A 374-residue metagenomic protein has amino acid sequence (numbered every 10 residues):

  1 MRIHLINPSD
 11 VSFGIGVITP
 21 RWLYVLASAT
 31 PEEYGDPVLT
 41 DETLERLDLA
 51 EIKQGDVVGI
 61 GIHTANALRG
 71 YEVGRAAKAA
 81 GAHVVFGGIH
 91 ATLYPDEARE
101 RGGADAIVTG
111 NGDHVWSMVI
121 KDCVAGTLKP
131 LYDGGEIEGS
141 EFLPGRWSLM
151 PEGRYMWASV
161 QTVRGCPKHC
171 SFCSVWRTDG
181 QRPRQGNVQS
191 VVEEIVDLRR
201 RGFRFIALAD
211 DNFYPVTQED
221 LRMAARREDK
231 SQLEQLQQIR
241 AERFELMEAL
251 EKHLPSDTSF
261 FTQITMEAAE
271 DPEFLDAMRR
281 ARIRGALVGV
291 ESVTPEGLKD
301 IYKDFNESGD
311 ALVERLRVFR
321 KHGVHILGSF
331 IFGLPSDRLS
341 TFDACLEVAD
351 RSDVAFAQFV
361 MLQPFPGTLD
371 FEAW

Functional and structural regions predicted by a protein language model:
M1-F203: Acidic, low-complexity intrinsically disordered segments
L5, I60, F86, L208-D210 (+2 more regions): Conserved beta-strand positions
S9-V11, T64, N212, M266 (+1 more regions): Residue-level signal for short, function-critical loop segments
R69-A76, E97-A98, E273-A277, D300 (+1 more regions): A short acidic, amphipathic alpha-helical/loop segment
E97-M118, A277-A286, A344-F359: Structural recognition of alpha->loop->beta junctions
L143-L327, L334, S340, E347: Radical SAM [4Fe-4S] cluster-binding motif and immediate context
R164, Q363-P364: AMP-binding (ANL) adenylation modules
R351-D353, F365-W374: C-terminal scaffold of the Radical SAM
